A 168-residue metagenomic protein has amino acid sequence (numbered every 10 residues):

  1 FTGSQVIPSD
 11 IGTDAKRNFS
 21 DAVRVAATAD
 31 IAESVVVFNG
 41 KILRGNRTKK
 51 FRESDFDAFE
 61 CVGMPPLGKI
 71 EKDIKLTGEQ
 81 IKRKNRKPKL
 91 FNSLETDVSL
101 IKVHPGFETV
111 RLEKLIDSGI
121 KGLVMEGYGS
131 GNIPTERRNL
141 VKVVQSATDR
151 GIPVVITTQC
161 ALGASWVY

Functional and structural regions predicted by a protein language model:
F1-G3, V35-N39, K102, E126 (+1 more regions): Short beta-strand segments
S4-E71: Internal gly/pro-rich beta-alpha loop/helix module that stabilizes soluble enzyme cofactors or their anionic handles
V25-A26, L115, A147: Hydrophobic helix-cap positions at the C-terminus of alpha-helices in RecA-like/P-loop ATPase nucleotide-binding cores
A29-E33, F38-N39, M64, L94-V98 (+2 more regions): Short coil/turn connectors at secondary-structure junctions
R44-M125, S130, T135: Accessory alpha-helical/coil subdomains and C-terminal extensions that flank or cap enzyme catalytic cores
S130-Y168: C-terminal non-catalytic interaction/assembly regions of soluble proteins
